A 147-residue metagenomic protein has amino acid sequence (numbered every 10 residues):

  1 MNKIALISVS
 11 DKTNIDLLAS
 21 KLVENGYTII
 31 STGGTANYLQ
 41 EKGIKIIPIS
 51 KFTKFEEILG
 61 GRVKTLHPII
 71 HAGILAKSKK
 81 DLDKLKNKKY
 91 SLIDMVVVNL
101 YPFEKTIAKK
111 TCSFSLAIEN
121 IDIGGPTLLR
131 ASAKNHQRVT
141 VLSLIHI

Functional and structural regions predicted by a protein language model:
M1, V23, P68, A133-N135: Short glycine-enriched loop/turn motifs at secondary-structure junctions
M1-K51: N-terminal glycine-/serine-/threonine-rich phosphate-binding loop
N2-A5, P68-G73, S113-F114: Short, basic, glycine/proline-bearing loop/turn elements
T13-L17, I30, G34, I69 (+4 more regions): Conserved active-site and cofactor/substrate-binding residues in soluble primary-metabolism enzymes
D16-L17, G60-T65, L128-A131: Short, flexible, solvent-exposed loop/turn segments with mixed acidic/basic and small polar residues
G34-F103: Glycine-rich nucleotide/cofactor/substrate-binding loop typically near the N-terminus or early in the first domain
I74-K77, L85-V141: Divalent-metal (Mg2+/Mn2+/Ca2+)-assisted nucleotide/phosphate chemistry catalytic cores
I145-I147: Conserved small/polar residues in nucleotide/adenosyl-binding loops
